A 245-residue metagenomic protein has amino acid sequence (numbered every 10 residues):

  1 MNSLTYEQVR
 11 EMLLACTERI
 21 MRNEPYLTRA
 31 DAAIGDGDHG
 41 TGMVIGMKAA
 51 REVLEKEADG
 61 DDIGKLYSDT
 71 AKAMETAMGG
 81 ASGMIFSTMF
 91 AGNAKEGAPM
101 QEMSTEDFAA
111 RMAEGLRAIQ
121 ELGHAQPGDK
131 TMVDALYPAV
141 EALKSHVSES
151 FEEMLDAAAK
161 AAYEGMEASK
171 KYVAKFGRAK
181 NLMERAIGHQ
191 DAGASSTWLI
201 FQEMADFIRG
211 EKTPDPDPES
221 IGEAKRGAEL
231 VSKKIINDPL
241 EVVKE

Functional and structural regions predicted by a protein language model:
M1-E245: N-terminal loops that bind phosphate or other acidic moieties and the adjacent beta-alpha structural core
